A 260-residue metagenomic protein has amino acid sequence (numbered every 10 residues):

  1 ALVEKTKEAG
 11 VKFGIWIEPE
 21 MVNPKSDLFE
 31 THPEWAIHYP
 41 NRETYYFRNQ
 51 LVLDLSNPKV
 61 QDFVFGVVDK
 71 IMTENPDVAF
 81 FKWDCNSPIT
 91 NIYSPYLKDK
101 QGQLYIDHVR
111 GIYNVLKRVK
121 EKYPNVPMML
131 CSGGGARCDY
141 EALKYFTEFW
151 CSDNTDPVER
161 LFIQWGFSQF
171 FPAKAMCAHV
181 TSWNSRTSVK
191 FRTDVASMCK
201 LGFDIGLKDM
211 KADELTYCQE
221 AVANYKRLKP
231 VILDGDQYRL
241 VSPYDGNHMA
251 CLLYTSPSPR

Functional and structural regions predicted by a protein language model:
A1, P95-H108: Glycine-rich tight-turn/loop motif centered on a GG-T
A1-F29, K120-E121: Acidic/aromatic-lined carbohydrate-recognition and catalytic surfaces of CAZymes acting on diverse glycans
A9-V11, D77-A79, P124-V126: Short, well-ordered coil/turn segments that N-cap beta-strands
F13-I15, F81-W83, M129-L130: Hydrophobic faces of well-ordered beta-strands that scaffold small-molecule active sites in alpha/beta enzyme cores
N23-D62, I106-D209, R260: Glycan-recognition surfaces
K59-K82: An active-site-proximal structural segment forming one wall of the substrate-binding cleft that immediately precedes
D194-G235: Catalytic cores of secreted or luminal carbohydrate-active enzymes
Y254-P259: Conserved small/polar residues in nucleotide/adenosyl-binding loops
